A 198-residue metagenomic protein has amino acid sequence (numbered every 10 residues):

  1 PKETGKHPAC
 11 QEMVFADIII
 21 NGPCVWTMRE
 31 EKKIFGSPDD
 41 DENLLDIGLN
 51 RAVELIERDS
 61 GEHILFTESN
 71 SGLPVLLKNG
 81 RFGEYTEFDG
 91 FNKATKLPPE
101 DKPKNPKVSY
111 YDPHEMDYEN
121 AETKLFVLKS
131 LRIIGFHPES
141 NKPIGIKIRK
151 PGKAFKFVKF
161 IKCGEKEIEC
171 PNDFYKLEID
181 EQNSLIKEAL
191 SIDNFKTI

Functional and structural regions predicted by a protein language model:
P1-I198: Basic, low-complexity terminal or inter-domain segments flanking catalytic cores
